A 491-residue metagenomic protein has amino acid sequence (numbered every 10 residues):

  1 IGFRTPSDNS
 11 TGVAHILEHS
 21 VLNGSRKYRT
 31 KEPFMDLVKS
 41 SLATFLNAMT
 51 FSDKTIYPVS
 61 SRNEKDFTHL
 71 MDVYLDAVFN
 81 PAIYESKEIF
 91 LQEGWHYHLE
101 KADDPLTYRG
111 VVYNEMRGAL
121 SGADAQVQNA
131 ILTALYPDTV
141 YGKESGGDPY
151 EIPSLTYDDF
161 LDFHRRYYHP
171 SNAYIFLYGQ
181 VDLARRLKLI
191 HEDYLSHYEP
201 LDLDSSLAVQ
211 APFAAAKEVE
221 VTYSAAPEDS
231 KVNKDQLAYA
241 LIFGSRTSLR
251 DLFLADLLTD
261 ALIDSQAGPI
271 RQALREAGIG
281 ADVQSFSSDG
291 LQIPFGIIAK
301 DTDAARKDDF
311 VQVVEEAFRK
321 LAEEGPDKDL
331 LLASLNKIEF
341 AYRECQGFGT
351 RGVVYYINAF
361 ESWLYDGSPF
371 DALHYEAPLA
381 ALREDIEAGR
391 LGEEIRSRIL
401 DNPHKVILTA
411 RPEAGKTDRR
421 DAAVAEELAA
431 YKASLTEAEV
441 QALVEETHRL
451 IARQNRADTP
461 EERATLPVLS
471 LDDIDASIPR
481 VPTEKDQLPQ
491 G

Functional and structural regions predicted by a protein language model:
G2-G12: Short pre-active-site segment immediately N-terminal to the catalytic Zn-binding motif
R4-P6, S20, G24-R29, P33-P212 (+4 more regions): Charge-rich, well-structured scaffold segments of protease-associated domains
T11-N23, D256: Active-site recognition of the HExxH zinc-binding catalytic motif
A216-P227, Y342-Q346: Short, low-order "capping/linker" segments at domain edges
P479-G491: Short, intrinsically disordered, charge-balanced linker/junction segments flanking boundaries in proteins
